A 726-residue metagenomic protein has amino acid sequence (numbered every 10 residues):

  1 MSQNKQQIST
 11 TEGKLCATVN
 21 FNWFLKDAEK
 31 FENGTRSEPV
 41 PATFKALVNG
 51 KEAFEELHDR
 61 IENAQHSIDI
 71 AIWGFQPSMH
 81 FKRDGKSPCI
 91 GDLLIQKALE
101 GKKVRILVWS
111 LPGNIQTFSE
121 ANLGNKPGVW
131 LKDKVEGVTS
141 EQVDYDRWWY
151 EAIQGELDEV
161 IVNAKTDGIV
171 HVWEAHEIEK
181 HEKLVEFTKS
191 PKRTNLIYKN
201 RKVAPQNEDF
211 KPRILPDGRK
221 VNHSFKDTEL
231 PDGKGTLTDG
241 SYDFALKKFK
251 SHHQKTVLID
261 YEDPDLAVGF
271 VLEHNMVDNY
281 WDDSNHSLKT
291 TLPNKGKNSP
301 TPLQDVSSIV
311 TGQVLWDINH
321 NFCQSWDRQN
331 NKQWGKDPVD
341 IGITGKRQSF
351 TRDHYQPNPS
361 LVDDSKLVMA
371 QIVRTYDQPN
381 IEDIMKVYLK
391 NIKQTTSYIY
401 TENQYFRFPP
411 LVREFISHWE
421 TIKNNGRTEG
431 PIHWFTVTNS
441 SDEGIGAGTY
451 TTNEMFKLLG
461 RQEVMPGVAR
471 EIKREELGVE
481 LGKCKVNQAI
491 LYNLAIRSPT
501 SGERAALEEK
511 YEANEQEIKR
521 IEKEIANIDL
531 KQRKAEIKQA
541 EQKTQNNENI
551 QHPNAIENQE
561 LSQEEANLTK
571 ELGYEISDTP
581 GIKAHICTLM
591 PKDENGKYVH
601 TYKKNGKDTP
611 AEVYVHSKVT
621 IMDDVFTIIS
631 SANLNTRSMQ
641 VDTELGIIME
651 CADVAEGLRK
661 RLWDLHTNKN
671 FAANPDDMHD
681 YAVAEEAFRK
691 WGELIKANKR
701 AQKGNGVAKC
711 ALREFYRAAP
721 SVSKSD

Functional and structural regions predicted by a protein language model:
S2-D726: Charged, low-complexity intrinsically disordered terminal segments
